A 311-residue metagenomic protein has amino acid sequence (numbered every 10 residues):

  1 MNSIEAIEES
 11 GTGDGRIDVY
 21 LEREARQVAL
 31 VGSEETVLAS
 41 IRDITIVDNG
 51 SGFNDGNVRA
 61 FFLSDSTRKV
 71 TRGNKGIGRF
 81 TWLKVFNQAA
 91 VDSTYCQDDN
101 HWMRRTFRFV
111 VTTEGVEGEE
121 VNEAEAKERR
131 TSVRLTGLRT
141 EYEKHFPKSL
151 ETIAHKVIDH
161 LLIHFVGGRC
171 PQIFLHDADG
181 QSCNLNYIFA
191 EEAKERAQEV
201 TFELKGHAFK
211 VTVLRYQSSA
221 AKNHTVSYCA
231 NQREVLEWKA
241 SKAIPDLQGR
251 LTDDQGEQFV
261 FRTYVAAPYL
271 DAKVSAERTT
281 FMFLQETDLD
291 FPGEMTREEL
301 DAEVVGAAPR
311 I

Functional and structural regions predicted by a protein language model:
M1-R26, G78-K84: Conserved ATP-binding N-box helix of the HATPase_c
E22-I44: Short beta-strand-loop-beta element adjacent to the nucleotide/active-site pocket used for signaling
D48: Acidic ATP/Mg2+-coordinating residue in the GHKL
G52-R59: Short helix N-cap motif at coil->helix boundaries in the Bergerat
L63-D65: Mobile ATP-lid/nucleotide-binding loop of the nucleotide-binding subdomain
K69-K194: GHKL-type ATPase core
R108-T113, Q181-H224: A broadly used, surface-exposed interaction patch
A220-I311: GHKL/Bergerat-fold ATPase module
